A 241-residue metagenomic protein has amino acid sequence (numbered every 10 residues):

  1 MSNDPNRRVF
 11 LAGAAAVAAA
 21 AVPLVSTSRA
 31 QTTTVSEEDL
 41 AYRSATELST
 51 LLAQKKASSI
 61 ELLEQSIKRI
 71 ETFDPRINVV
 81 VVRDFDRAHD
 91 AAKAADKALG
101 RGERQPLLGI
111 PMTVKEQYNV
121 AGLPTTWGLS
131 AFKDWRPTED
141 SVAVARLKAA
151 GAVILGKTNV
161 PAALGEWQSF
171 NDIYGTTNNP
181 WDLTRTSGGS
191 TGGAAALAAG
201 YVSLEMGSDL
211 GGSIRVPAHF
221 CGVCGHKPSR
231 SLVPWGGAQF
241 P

Functional and structural regions predicted by a protein language model:
M1-V17: N-terminal secretory signal peptides and thylakoid transit peptides that target proteins across membranes
D4-P5, S26, S66, A145 (+2 more regions): Short alpha-helical segments used as structural interaction elements across diverse proteins
V9, P111-T113, G225: Generic structural signal for residues positioned in beta-strands
L11, T72, A149, A198-P241: Structural helix-boundary/capping segments
V25-T32: Signal peptide processing junction and immediate N-terminal pro/mature segment of secreted/exported proteins
T32-G211: Gly/Ser-rich catalytic/binding loops embedded in alpha/beta enzyme cores
